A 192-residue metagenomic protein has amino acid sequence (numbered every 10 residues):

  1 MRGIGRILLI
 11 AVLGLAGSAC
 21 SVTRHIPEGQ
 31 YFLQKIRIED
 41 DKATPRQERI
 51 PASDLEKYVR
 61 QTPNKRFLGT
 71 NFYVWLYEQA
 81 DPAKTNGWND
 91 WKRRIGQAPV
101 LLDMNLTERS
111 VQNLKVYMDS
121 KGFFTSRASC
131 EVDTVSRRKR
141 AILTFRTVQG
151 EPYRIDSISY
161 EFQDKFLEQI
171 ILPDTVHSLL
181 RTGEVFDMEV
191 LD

Functional and structural regions predicted by a protein language model:
G3-I10: Sec-dependent signal peptide recognition, specifically the positively charged N-region followed immediately by
A16-A19: C-terminal motif of bacterial Sec signal peptides marking the signal peptidase cleavage site
S21-D192: Interaction-mediating elements
